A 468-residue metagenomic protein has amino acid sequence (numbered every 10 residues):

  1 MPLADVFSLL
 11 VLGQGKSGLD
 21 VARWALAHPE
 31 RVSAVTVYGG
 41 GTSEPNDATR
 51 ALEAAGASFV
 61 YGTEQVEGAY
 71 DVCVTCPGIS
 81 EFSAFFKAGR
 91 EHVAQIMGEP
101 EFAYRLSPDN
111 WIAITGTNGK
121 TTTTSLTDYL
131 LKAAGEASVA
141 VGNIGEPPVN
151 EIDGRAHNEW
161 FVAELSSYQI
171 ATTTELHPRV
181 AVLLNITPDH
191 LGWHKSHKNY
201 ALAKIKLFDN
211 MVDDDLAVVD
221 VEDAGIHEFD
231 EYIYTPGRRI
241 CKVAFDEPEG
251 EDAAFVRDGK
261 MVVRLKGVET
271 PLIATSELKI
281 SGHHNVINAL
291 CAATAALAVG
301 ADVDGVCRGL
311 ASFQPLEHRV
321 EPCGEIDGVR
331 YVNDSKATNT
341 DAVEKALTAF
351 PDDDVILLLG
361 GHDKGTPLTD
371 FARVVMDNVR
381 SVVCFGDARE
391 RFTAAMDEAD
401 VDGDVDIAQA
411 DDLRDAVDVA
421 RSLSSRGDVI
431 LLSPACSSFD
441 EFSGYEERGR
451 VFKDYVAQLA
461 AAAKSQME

Functional and structural regions predicted by a protein language model:
M1-G98, F102, S281, L459 (+1 more regions): N-terminal leader/targeting and accessory segments in enzymes
P2-S8, V21-W24, L272-R380: Nucleotide phosphate-binding/pyrophosphate-handling subdomain across enzymes that bind or process nucleotide phosphates
A25, C73, I114, N143 (+12 more regions): Residue-level signal for inorganic ion chemistry
A34-G41, A217-V221, I356-L359, N378-D387: Short internal beta-strands
G39, V60-T63, M97-E101, T235-V256 (+4 more regions): Beta-strand->loop->alpha-helix junctions that form or flank phosphate-binding loops in nucleotide-handling enzymes
G41-A48, V66-A69, I79-S83, D223-F229 (+3 more regions): Short, charged/polar "capping" segments at the starts of alpha-helices and the immediately preceding loops
A48-R50, T369-G427, M467-E468: C-terminal helical cap/extension that packs against the catalytic core of soluble nucleotide-cofactor enzymes
E67-G68, P77-V221, G225-R239, D440 (+1 more regions): Phosphate-binding loop of NTP-binding sites
